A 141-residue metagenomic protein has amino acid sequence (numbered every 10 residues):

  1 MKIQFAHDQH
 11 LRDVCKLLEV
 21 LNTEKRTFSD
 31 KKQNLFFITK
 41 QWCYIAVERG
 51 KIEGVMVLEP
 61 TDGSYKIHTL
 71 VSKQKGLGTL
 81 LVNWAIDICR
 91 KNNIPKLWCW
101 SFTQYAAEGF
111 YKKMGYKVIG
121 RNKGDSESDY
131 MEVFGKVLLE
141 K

Functional and structural regions predicted by a protein language model:
M1-Q9, L139-K141: Conserved N-terminal entry element of GNAT/NAT acetyltransferase domains
F5-H68, S72-K73, V82: Acetyl-CoA-dependent GNAT
Q41, S128-G135: Short hydrophobic/aromatic beta-strand or adjacent loop that forms the aromatic wall/cage of a ligand/substrate-binding
S72, C99-E108, G124-Y130: Conserved beta-strand-loop-alpha-helix junction that forms the acyl-donor binding cleft
Q74-D87, K113: Conserved acetyl-CoA-binding loop-helix of GNAT-fold acetyltransferases
C89-F102: Conserved GNAT acetyl-CoA-binding A-motif
K112-R121: Conserved acetyl-CoA-binding loop of GNAT-fold acetyltransferases
